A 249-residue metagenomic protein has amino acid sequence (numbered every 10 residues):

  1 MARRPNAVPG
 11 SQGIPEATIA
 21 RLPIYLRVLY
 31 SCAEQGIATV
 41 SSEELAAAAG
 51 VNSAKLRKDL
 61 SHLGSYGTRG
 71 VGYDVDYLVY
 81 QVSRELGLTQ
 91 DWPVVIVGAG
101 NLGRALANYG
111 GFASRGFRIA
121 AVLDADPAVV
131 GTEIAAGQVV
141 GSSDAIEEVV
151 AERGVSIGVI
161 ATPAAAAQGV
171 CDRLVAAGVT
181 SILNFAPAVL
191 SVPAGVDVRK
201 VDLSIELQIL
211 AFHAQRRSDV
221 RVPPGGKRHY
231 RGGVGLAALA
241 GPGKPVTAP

Functional and structural regions predicted by a protein language model:
M1-A38: Extreme N-terminal segment that seeds HTH/winged-HTH DNA-binding domains in transcriptional regulators
P9, T39, E43, A48-V94: HTH-adjacent hinge/linker in prokaryotic transcriptional regulators
Y30-A33, A136-R231: Phosphate-bearing ligand-interacting subdomains that bind or position ATP/ADP/UDP/GDP/NAD(P) or nucleotide-linked
A99-G100: Glycine-rich Rossmann-fold phosphate-binding loop(s) that bind the pyrophosphate of adenine dinucleotide cofactors
G103: N-terminal Rossmann-fold NAD(P) dinucleotide-binding loop
A113-A136: NAD(P)-binding Rossmann-fold cofactor-contacting core
R221-P249: Intrinsically disordered, low-complexity charged/polar segments
